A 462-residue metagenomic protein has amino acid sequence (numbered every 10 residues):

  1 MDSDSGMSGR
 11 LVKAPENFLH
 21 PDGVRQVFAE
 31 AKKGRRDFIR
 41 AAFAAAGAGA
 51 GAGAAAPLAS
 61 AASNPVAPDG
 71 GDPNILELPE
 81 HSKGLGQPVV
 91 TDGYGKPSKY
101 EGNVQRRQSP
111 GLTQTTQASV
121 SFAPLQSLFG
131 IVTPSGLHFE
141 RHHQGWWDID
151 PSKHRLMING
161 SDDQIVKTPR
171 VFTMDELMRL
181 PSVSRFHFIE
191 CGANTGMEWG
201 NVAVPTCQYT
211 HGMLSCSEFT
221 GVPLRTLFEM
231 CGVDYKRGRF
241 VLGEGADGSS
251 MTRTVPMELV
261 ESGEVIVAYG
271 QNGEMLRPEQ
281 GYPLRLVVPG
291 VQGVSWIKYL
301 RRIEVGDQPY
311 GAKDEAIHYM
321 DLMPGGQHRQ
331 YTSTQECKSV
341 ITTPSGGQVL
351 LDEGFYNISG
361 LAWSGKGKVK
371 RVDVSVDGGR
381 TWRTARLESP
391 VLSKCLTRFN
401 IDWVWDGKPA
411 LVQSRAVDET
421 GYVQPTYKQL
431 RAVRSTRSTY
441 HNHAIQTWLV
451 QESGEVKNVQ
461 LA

Functional and structural regions predicted by a protein language model:
M1-D37: N-terminal secretory signal peptides
D4-G9, A61-N64, K83: Compositionally biased regions
M7, P15, A54, D72-N74: Terminal low-complexity, poorly structured segments
R10, F18, P57, I75-E77 (+1 more regions): Acidic/proline-rich low-complexity IDRs
A14, A29, R36-R40, A44 (+3 more regions): General helical structural elements
A31, D37-P65: N-terminal export signals
N64-A462: Structured, non-membrane catalytic/scaffold regions adjacent to prosthetic-group chemistry
